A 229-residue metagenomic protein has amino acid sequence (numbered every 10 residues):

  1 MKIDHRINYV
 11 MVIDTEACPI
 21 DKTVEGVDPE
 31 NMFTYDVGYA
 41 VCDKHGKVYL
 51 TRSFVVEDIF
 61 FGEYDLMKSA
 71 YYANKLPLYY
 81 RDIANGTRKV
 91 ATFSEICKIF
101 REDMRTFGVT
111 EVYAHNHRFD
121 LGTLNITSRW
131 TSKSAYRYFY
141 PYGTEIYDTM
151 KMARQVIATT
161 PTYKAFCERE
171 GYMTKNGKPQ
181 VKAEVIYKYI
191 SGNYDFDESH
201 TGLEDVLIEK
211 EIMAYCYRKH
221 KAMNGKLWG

Functional and structural regions predicted by a protein language model:
K2-N125: Conserved non-catalytic scaffold segment of RNase H-like nuclease domains
I20-K22, R154, E211: Conserved protein kinase catalytic core
D82-T87, K133-Y140, N193-E198: Short, polar/flexible loop-turn hinges at active-site or ligand-entry regions and domain interfaces
G108-R118, G122-T123, A165-G229: Acidic, Mg2+-coordinating catalytic module of metal-dependent nucleases/exonucleases that use a two-metal-ion mechanism
R118-Y147: Substrate-recognition/cap helix-loop segment adjacent to the acidic, metal-dependent catalytic center of Asp-based
I146-T174: Short alpha-helix plus adjacent loop in nuclease-associated cores
